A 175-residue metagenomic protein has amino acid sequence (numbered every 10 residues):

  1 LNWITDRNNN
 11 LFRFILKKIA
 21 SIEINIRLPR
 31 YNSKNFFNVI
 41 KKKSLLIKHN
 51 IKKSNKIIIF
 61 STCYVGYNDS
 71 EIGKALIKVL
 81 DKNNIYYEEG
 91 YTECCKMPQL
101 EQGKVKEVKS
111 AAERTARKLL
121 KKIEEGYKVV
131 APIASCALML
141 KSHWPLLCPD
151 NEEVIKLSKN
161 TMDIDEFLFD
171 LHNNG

Functional and structural regions predicted by a protein language model:
L1-G175: Iron-sulfur cluster-binding electron-transfer modules in prokaryotic oxidoreductases
